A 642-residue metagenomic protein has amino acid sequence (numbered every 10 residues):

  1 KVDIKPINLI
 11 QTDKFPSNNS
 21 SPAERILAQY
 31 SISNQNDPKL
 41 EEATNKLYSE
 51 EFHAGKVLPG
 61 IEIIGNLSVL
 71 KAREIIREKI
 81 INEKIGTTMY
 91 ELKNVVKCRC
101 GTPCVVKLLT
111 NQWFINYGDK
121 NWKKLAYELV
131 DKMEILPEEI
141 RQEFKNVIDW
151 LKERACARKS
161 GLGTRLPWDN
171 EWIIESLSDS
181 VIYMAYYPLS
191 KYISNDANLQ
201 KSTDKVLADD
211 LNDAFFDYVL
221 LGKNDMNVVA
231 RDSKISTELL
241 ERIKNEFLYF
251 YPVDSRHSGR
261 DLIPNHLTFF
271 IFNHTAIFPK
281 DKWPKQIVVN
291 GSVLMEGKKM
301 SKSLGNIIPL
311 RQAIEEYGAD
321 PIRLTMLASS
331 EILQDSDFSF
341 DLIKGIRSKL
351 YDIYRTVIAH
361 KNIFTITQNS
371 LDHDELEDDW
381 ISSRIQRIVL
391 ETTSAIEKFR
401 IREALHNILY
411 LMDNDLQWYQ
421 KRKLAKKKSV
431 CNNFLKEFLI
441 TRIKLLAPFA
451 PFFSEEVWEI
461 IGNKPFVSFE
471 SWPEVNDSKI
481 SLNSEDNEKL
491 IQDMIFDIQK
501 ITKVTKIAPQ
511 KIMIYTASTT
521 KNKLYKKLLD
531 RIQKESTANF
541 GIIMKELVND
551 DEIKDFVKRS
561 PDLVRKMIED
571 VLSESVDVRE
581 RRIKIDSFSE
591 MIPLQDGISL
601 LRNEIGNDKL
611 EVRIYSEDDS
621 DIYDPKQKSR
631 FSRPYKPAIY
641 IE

Functional and structural regions predicted by a protein language model:
K1, L9-I10, K145-Q334: Alpha-helical recognition segments enriched in aromatics with Gly/Pro capping that present substrate-recognition
K1-I174, S180, K298, P309-I343 (+4 more regions): Residue patterns forming the tRNA-binding/recognition surfaces of aminoacyl-tRNA synthetases and related DALR
K1-S20, R141, E153, A157 (+5 more regions): NTP-handling and nucleic-acid-processing catalytic cores
V2-I4, Q11-L40, P188-M226, F364 (+1 more regions): Internal, charge-rich low-complexity segments
K14, E91-T102, W168-W172, Q286-V293 (+8 more regions): A glycine-rich phosphate-binding loop feature that marks nucleotide/adenosyl-phosphate handling sites
E78-Y117, I343-I363, I443-I460, N607 (+1 more regions): Structured, non-catalytic alpha/beta "coupling" segments that mediate domain-domain communication and provide generic
K344, P465-E642: C-terminal low-complexity, glycine/proline- and small-hydrophobic-enriched intrinsically disordered tails that act as
I366-T393, H406-Y410, Q417-F496, Y515-S518: Acidic, turn-prone loop/beta-hairpin segments
